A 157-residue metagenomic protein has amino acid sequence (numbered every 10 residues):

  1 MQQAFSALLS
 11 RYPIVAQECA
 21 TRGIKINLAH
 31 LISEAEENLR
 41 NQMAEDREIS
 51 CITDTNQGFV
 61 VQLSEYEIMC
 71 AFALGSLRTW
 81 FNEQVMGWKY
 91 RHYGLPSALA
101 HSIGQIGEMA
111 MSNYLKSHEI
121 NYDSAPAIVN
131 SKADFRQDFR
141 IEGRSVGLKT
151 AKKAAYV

Functional and structural regions predicted by a protein language model:
Q2-Q105: Interdomain/boundary linker segments immediately adjacent to catalytic/signaling cores
A7, P96, D134-E142, V157: Structured catalytic/translocation cores of nucleotide/phosphate-coupled proteins
R11, K25, K89, K116 (+2 more regions): Context-gated lysine
H101, E108, S112-L148: A short acidic/basic microdomain associated with nuclease active sites
H101, T150-V157: Catalytic cores of nucleic-acid endonucleases
